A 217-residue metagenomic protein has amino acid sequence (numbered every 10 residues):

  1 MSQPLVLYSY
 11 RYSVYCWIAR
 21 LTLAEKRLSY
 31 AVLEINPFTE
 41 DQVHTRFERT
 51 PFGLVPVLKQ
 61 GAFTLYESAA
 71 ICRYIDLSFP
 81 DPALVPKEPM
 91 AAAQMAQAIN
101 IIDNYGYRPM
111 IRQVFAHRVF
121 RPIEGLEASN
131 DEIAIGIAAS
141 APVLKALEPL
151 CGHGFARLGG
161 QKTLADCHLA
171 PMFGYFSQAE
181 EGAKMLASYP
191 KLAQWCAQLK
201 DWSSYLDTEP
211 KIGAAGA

Functional and structural regions predicted by a protein language model:
M1-N130, A134, F155: GST-like domain detector, emphasizing the conserved glutathione-binding G-site in the N-terminal thioredoxin-like
P86, G159-G160, G213: Glycine-centered flexibility motif
N104-D201: GST-like fold's C-terminal all-alpha helical module
Y205: C-terminal active-site "lid" helix and adjoining low-complexity regulatory extension at the edge of ATP-using catalytic
T208-A217: Terminal-tail/helix-coil boundary detector
